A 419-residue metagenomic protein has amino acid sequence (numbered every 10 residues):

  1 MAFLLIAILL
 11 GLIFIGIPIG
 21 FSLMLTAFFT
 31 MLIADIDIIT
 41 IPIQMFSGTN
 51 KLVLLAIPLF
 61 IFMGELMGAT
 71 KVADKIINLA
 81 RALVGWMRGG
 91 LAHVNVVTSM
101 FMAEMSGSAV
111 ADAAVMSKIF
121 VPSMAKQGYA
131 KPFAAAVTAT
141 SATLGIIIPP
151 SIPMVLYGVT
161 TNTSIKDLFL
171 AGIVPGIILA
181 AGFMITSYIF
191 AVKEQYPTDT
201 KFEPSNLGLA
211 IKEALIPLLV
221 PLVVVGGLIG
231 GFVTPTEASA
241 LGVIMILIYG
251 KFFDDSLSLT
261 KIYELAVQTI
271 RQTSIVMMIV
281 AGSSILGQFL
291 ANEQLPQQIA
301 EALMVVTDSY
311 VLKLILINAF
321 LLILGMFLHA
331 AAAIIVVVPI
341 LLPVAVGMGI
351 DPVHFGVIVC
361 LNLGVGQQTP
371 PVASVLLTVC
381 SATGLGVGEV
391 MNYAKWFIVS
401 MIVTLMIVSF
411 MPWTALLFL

Functional and structural regions predicted by a protein language model:
M1-L419: Alpha-helical transmembrane segments of multi-pass membrane transport proteins
